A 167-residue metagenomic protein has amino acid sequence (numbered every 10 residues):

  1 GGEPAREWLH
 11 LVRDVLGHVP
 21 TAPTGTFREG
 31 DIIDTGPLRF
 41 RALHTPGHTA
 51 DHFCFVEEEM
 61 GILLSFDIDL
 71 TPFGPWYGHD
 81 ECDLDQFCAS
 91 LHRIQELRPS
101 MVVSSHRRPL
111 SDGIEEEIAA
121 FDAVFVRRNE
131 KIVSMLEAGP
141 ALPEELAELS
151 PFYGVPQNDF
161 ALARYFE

Functional and structural regions predicted by a protein language model:
G1: Short, solvent-exposed beta-strand-terminating loops
A5-G25, R39-N129: Metallo-beta-lactamase
P20-A22, R28, L162-E167: Short, active-site-adjacent segments that bind or coordinate small-molecule cofactors and metal centers
D31-T35: Short acidic-hydrophobic surface loop/beta-edge motif
K131-E167: C-terminal regulatory/interaction regions
